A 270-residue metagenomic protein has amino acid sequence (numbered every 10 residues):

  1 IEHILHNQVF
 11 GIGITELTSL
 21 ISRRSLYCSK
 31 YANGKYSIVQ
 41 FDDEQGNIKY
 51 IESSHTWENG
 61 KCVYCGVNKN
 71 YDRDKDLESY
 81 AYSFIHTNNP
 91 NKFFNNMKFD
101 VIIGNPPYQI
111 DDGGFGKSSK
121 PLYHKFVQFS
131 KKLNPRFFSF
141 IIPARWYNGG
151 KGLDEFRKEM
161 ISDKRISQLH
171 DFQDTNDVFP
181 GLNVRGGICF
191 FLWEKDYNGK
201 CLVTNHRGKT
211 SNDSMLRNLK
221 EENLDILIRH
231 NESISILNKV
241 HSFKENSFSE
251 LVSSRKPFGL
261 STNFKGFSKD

Functional and structural regions predicted by a protein language model:
I1-L169, D174-V178, G187, E194-V203: SAM-dependent methyltransferase catalytic region
M97, T175-D270: C-terminal substrate-recognition regions of SAM-dependent nucleic acid methyltransferases
